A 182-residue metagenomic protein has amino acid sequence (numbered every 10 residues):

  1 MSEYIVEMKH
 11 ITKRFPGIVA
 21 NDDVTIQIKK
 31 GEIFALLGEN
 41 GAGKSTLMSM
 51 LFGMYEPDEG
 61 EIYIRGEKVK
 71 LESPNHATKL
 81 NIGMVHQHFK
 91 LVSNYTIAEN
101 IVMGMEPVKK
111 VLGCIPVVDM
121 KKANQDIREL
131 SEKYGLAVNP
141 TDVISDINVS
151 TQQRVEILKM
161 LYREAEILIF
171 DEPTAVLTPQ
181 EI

Functional and structural regions predicted by a protein language model:
S2-I182: Glycine-rich phosphate-binding loops of nucleotide-dependent enzymes
